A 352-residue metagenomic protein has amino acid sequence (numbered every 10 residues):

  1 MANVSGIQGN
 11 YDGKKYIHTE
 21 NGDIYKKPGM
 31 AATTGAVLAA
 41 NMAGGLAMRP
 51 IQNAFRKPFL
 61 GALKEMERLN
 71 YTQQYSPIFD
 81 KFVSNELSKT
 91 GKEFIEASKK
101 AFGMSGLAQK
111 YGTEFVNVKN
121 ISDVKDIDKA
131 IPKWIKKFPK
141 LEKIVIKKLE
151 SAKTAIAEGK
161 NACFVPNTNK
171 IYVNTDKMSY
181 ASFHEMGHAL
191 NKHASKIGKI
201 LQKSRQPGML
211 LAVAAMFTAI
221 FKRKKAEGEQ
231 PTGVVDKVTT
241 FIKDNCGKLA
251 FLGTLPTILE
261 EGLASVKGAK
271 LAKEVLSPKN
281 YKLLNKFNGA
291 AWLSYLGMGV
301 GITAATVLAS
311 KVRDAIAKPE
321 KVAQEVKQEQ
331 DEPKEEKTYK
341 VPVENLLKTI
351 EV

Functional and structural regions predicted by a protein language model:
N3-Y11: Short acidic, low-complexity intrinsically disordered linear motifs used for protein-protein interactions
G13-K14, H18-V37, N41, A54 (+5 more regions): Long, well-structured alpha-helical subdomains associated with metal-dependent extracellular/ecto-lumenal hydrolases
K57-I135, L141: Membrane-interface amphipathic/juxtamembrane segments adjacent to transmembrane helices
K119, A130-L141, G159, T175 (+2 more regions): Hydrophobic, small-residue-rich transmembrane alpha-helices and their short perimembrane loops in multi-pass membrane
E142-A181, M186-K192: Active-site scaffold of zinc-dependent metalloenzymes
E185-L210: Catalytic Zn2+-binding segment of zinc metalloproteases
E336-V352: Long, low-complexity, intrinsically disordered segments
